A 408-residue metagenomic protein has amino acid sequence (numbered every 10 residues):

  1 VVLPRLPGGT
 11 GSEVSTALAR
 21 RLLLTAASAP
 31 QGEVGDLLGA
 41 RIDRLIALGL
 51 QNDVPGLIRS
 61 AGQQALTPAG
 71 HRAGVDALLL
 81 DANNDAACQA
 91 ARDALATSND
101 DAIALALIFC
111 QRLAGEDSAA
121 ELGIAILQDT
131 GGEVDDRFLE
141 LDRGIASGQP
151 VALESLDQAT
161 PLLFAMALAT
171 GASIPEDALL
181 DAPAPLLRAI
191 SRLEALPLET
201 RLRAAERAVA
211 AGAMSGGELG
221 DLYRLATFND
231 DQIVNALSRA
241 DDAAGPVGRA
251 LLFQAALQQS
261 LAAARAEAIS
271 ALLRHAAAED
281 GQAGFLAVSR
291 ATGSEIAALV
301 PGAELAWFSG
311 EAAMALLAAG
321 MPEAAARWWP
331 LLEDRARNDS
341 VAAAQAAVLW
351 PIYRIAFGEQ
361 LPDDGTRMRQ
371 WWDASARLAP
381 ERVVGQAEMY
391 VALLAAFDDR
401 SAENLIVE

Functional and structural regions predicted by a protein language model:
V1-R41: N-terminal, Lys/Arg-enriched amphipathic/low-complexity engagement segments that precede the first folded domain
P7-G8, L23-Q31, I58-L66, A91-D100 (+11 more regions): Solenoid-like repeat scaffolds
Q31-L38, Q64-A73, T97-A106, A119 (+11 more regions): Generic helix N-cap/helix-start motif at coil->alpha-helix transitions
R44, A73-L80, C110-Q111, A315-L316: Residue-level signature for tetratricopeptide repeat
L48, D81-A82, A114-G115, A319: Structural motif corresponding to the intra-repeat A-B loop/turn of tetratricopeptide repeats
Q51-V54, N84-C88, A119-G123, A324-W328: Solenoid-repeat scaffolds in large eukaryotic assemblies
A86-L180: Extended amphipathic alpha-helical segments with heptad-repeat/coiled-coil character used for oligomerization, fusion
E140-A325: Long, internal scaffold/assembly segments composed of regular secondary structure
